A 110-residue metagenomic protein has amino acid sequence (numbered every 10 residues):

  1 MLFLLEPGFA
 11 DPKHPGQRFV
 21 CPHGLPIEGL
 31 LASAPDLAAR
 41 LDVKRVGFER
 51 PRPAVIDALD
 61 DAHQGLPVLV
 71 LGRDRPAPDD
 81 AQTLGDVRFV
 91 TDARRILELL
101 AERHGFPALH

Functional and structural regions predicted by a protein language model:
M1-H110: GST-like domain detector, emphasizing the conserved glutathione-binding G-site in the N-terminal thioredoxin-like
